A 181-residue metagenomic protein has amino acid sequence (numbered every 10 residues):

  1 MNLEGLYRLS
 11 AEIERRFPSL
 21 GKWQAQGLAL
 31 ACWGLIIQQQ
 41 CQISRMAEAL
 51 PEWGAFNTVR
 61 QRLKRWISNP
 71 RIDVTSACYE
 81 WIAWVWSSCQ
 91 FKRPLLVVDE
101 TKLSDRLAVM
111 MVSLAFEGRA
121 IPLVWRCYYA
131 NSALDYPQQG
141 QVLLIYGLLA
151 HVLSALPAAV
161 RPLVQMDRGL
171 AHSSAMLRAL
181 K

Functional and structural regions predicted by a protein language model:
M1-K181: Conserved, well-structured functional cores that handle cations and Mg-NTP chemistry
